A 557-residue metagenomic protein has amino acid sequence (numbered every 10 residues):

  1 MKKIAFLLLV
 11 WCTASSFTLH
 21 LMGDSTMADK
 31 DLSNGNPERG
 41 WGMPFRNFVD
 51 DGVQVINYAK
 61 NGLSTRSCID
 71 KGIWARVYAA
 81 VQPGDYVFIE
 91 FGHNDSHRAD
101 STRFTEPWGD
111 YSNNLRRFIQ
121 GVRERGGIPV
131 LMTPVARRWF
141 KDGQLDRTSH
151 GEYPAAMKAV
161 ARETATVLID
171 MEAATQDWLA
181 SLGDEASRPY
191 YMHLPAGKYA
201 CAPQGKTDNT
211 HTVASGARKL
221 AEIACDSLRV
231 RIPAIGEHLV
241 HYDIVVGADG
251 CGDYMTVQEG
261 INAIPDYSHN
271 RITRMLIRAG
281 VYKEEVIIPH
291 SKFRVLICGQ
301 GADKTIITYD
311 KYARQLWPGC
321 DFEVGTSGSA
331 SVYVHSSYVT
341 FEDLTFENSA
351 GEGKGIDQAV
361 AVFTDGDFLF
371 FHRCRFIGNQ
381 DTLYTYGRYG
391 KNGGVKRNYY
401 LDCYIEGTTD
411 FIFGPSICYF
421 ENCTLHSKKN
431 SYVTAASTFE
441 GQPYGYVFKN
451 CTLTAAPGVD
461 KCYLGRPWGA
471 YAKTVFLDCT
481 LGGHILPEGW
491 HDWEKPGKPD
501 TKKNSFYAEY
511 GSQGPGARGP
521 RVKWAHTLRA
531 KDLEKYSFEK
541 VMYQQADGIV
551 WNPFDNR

Functional and structural regions predicted by a protein language model:
M1-T18: Bacterial Sec-dependent N-terminal signal peptides
A14-A59, A75-V87: Serine-esterase "nucleophile elbow" of acetyl-processing enzymes
T18-A28, L32-G35, L239-D253, A263: N-terminal module-boundary/linker segments of secreted carbohydrate-active enzymes
M22-T26, N57-L63, I89-N94, M132-A136 (+5 more regions): Active-site-proximal beta-strand/loop segments in catalytic clefts of secreted hydrolases
D29-R39, A59-K71, A99-P107: Acidic/histidine-rich helix-loop elements that form or flank divalent-metal/phosphate-binding sites at the catalytic
P37-F48, A161, L168, K495 (+1 more regions): Polytopic alpha-helical membrane proteins, predominantly small-molecule transporters/carriers
I73-R218, E222-G236: Alpha-helical cap/lid subdomain in secreted, periplasmic, or secretory-pathway luminal O-acyl-processing enzymes
H241-R557: Sequence-level preference for short, compositionally simple segments enriched in small aliphatic or small polar residues
